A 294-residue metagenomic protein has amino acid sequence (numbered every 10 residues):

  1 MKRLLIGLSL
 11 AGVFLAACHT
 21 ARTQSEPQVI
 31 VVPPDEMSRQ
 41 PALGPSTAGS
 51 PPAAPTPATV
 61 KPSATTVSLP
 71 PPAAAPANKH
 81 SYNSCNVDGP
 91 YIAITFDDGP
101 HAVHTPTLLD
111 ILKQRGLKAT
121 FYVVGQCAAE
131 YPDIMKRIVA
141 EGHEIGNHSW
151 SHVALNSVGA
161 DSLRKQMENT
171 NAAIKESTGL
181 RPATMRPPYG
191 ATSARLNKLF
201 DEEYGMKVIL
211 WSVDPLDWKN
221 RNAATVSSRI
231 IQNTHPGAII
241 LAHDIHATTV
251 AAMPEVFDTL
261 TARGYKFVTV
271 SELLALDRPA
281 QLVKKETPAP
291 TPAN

Functional and structural regions predicted by a protein language model:
K2-L8, C18-I94, H101-Q114, V256-T259 (+1 more regions): N-terminal pre-catalytic segment of deacetylase/amide-hydrolase enzymes
A11-G12: Repetitive helical segments and hydrophobic/amphipathic motifs
R22-V29, A93, N147-S149, I209-V213 (+1 more regions): Short beta-strands and strand-loop turn motifs
P55, K79-N83, T107-L108, G146-N147 (+4 more regions): A broad, low-specificity signal for short, low-complexity segments enriched in glycine/proline and polar/charged
P62-V158, S162-Q166, A173-E176, L180-P182 (+2 more regions): Active-site beta->alpha N-cap acidic-glycine motif
A129, V153-E286: Catalytic domains of cell-wall/extracellular-matrix polysaccharide-remodeling enzymes, centered on de-N-acetylation
